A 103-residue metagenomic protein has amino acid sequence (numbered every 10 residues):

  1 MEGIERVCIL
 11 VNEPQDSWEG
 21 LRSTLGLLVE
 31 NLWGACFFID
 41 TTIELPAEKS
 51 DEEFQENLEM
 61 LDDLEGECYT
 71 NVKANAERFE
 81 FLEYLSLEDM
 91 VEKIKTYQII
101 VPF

Functional and structural regions predicted by a protein language model:
R6-L21, T41-K49: Short, glycine-rich nucleotide/cofactor-binding loops
V7, C68, I100-V101: Short, well-ordered beta-strand core segments
V11-P14, K73-A74, F103: Structural motif
D16-C36: Histidine-anchored nucleotide/phosphate-binding helix
G34-T41, E67-V72: Short internal beta-strands
D51-E77: A glycine-rich helix N-cap at a beta->alpha junction
M90-K93: Structural alpha-helical scaffold elements that stabilize or flank donor/cofactor-binding regions in carbohydrate
Y97: An anion/phosphate-binding loop that grips the pyrophosphate of nucleotide cofactors and donors
